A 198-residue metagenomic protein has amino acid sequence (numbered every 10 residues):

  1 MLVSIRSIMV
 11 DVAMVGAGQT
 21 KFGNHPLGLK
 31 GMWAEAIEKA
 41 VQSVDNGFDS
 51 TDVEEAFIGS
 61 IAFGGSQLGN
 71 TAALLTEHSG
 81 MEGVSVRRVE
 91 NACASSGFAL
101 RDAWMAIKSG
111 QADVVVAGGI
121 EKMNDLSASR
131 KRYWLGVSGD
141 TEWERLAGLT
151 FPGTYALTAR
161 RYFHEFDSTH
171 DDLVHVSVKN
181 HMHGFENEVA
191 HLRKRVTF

Functional and structural regions predicted by a protein language model:
L2-V86, K108, I120-F198: Conserved "HGTGT" condensation-loop signature of ketosynthase/thiolase-family condensing enzymes that catalyze
S85-C93: A short, structured active-site edge motif that brings together acidic residues
N91, G119-I120: Active-site-proximal beta-strand/loop segments in catalytic clefts of secreted hydrolases
S96: Short conserved active-site loop signatures built around small residues
A103: Conserved phosphate-interacting/catalytic interface
Q111-V115: Short, high-confidence coil segments that cap the C-terminus of an alpha-helix and link into the following beta-strand
